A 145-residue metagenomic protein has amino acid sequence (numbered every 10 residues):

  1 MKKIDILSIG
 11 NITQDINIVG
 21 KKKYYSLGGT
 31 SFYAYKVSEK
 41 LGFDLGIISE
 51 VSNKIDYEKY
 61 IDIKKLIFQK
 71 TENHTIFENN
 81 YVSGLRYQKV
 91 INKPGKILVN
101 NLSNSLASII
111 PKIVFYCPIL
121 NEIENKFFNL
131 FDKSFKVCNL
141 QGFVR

Functional and structural regions predicted by a protein language model:
K3, Q14-Y25, K40-C117, N121-E122 (+1 more regions): Conserved N-terminal subdomain of the carbohydrate kinase-like
I9, N139: Conserved N-terminal Rossmann-fold NAD(P)-binding element of oxidoreductases
G10-I12, T30: Active-site metal-binding loops of divalent metal-dependent hydrolases
G29-K40: Histidine-anchored nucleotide/phosphate-binding helix
T30-S31, T71-E72, L140-F143: Short, acidic/turn-prone active-site loops that include or flank metal/cofactor- and phosphate-binding residues
N121-E122, F143-R145: Short, catalytically relevant binding-site loops at active-site mouths
